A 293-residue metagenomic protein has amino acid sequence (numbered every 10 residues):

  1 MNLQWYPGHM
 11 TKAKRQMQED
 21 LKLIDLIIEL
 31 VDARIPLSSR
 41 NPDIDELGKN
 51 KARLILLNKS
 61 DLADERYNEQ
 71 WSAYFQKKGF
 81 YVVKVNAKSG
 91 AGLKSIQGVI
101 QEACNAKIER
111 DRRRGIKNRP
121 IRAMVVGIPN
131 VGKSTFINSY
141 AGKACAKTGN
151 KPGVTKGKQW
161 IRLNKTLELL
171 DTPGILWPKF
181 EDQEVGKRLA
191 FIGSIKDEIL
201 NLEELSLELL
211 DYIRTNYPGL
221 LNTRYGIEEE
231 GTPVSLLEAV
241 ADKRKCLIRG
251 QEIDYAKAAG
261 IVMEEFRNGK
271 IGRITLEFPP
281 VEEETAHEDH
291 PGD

Functional and structural regions predicted by a protein language model:
M1-I27, A33-D43, L47-R53, S60 (+3 more regions): Helix-rich effector regions associated with P-loop NTPase G domains
D61-V126, C145: Canonical P-loop GTPase G-domain recognition
A87, I137, L167-L170: Conserved active-site beta-strand-loop modules that form the wall/rim of enzyme catalytic pockets and either contain
A91-L93, I128, K133, V154 (+2 more regions): Gly/Ser/Thr-rich helix-start
S95, V99, T135, E208 (+1 more regions): Alpha-helical scaffold segments in soluble metabolic enzymes
K107-D111, N138, A144-N150, N216-L221: Short, structured loop/turn "capping" segments at alpha-beta junctions
R122-G142, A146-K147, T172: Glycine-rich phosphate-binding P-loop
